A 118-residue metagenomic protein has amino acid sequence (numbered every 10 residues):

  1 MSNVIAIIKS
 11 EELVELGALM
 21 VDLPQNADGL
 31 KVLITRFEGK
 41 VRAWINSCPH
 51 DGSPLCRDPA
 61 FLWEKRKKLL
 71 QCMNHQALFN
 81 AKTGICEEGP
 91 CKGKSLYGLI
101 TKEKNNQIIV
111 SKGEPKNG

Functional and structural regions predicted by a protein language model:
M1-W63, A81, S95-G118: N-terminal pre-ligand scaffold of iron-sulfur
I8-K9, E87-G89: Short, P/G- and charge-enriched loop/turn segments at secondary-structure junctions
D58-E88: Mid-chain, well-packed structural core segment of small domains
